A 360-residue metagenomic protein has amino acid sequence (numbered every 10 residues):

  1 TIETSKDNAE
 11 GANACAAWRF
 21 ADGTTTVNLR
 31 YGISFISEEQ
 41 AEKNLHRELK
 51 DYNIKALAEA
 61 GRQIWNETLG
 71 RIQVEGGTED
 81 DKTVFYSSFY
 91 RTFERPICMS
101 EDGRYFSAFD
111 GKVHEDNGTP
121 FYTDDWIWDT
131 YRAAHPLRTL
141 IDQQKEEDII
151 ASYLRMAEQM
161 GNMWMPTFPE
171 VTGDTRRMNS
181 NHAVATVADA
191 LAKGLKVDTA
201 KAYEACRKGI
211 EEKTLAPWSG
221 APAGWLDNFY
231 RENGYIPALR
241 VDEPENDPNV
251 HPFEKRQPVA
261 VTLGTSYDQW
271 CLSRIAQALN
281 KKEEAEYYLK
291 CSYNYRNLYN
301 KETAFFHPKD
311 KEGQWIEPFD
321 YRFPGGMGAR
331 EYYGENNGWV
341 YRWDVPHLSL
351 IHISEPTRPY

Functional and structural regions predicted by a protein language model:
T1-F121, R155, A200-L215: Acidic/polar, glycine-enriched structural segments that form the non-catalytic walls/loops of the carbohydrate-binding
G70-V74, S88-E94, T139-D142, L154-E158 (+3 more regions): Sec-exported extracytoplasmic/periplasmic mature domains
I72-G76, E101-T123, T167-D174, S219-V261 (+3 more regions): Active-site-adjacent structural elements in folded domains
E94-S100, E158-W164, T214-P217, R296-F306: Secretory-pathway/luminal and periplasmic proteins that interact with or process carbohydrate-rich
T123-A276, L289, Y341-S349: Aromatic-rich carbohydrate-recognition surfaces in CAZymes
L154, A285, K290-F323, R358: Non-catalytic carbohydrate-binding regions of carbohydrate-active enzymes
Y295, E331, E335, W339 (+1 more regions): Extracellular protease catalytic domains of secreted zymogens
H352-Y360: Single conserved hydrophobic/aromatic residue that forms the stacking wall/gate of nucleotide- or nucleobase-binding
